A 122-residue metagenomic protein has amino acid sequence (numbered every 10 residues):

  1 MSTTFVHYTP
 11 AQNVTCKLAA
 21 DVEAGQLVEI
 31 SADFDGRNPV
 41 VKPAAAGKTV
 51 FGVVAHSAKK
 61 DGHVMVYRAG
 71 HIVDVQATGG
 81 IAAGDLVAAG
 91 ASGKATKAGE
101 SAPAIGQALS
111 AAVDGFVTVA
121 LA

Functional and structural regions predicted by a protein language model:
M1-A122: Surface-exposed, low-hydrophobicity beta-strand/loop segments enriched in small/polar/acidic residues
